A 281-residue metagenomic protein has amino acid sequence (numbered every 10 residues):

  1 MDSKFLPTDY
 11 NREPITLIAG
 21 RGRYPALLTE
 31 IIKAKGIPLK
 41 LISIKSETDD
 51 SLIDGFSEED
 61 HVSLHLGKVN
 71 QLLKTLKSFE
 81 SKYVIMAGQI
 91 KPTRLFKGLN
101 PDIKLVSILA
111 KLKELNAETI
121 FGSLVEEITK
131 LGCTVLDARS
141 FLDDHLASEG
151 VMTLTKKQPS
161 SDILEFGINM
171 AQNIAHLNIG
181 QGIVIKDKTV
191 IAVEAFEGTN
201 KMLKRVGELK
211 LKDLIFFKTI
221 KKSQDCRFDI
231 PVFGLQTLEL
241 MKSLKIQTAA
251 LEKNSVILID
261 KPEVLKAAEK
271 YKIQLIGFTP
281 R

Functional and structural regions predicted by a protein language model:
M1-N70, S78: N-terminal glycine-/serine-/threonine-rich phosphate-binding loop
P14, I18, G22-Y24, I32-A34 (+4 more regions): Conserved mixed alpha/beta catalytic, RNA-binding, or beta-rich assembly cores of soluble enzyme, regulatory
L17, M86-A87, K218, L251: Redox-cofactor binding/interface segments in oxidoreductases and associated redox assembly factors
R21-Y24, Q89-P92, V256: Gly/Ser/Thr-rich loops at beta-strand to alpha-helix junctions that form or flank small-molecule/cofactor-binding
Y24-A26, V69, T93, F121 (+2 more regions): Short, well-ordered alpha-helical microsegments
P38, K82, T134, Q247 (+1 more regions): Residue-level detector of anion-binding/catalytic polar loops
I44-F79, G98-S107, K201-R281: Feature captures the catalytic cores and cofactor-binding loops of soluble hydro-lyases/lyases that act on carboxylate
Q71-S140: N-terminal glycine-rich phosphate/adenylate-binding segment common to multiple enzyme folds
